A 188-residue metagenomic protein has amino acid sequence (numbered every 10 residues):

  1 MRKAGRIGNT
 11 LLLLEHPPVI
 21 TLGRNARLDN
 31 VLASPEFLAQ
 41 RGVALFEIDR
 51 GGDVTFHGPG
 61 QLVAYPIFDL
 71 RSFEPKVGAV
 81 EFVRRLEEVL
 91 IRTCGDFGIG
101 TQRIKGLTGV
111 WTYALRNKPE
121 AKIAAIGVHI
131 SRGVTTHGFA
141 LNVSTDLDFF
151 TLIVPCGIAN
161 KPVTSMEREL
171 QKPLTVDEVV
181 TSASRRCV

Functional and structural regions predicted by a protein language model:
M1-E120, L174: N-terminal lobe of the biotin/lipoate ligase/transferase fold
R71-A124, V128-V188: Long, positively charged amphipathic alpha-helical accessory segments at protein N-termini or as interdomain linkers
